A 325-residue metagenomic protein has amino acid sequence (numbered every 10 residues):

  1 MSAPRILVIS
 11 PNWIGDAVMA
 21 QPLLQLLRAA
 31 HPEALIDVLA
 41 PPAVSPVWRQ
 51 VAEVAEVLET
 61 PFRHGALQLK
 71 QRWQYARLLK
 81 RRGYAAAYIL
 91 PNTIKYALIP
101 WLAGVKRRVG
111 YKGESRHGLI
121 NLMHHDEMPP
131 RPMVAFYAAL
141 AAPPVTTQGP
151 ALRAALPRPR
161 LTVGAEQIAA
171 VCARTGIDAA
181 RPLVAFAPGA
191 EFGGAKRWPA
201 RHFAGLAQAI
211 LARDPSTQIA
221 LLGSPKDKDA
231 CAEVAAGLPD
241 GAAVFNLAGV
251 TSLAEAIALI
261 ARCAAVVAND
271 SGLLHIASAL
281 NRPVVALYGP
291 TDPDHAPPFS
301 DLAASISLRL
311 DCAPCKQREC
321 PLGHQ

Functional and structural regions predicted by a protein language model:
M1-Q325: Catalytic machinery of carbohydrate-active enzymes, primarily nucleotide-sugar-dependent glycosyltransferases
